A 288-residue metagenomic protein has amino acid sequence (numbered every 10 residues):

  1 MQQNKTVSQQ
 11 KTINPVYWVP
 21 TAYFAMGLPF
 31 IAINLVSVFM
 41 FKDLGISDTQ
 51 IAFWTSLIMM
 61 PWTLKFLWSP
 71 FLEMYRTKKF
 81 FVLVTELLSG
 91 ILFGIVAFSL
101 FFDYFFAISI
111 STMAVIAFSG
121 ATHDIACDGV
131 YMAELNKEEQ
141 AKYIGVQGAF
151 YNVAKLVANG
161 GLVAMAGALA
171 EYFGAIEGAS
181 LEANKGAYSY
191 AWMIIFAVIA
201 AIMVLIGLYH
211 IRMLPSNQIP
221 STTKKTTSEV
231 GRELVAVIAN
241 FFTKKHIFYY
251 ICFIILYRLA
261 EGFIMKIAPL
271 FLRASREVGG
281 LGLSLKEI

Functional and structural regions predicted by a protein language model:
Q2-I13, P215-I251, V278: Juxtamembrane intracellular "pre-TM" segments in multi-pass secondary transporters
N4-W62, F248-G279: Helix-loop boundary and gating motifs at the non-cytosolic
F24, L92, Y104-H123, L256: Hydrophobic core of transmembrane alpha-helices in multi-pass small-molecule transporters, especially MFS/SLC-type
P61-K65, A141-A170: Glycine-rich segments within core transmembrane alpha-helices of 12-TM secondary carriers
T63-T77: Helix-to-loop junctions at the C-terminal end of transmembrane segments in multipass secondary transporters
P70-E73, A97, F101, V157-S189 (+1 more regions): Transmembrane alpha-helix termini and helix-breaking/packing motifs in multi-pass membrane transporters
V82-F105: C-terminal ends and interior cores of transmembrane alpha-helices in multi-pass membrane transporters/permeases
A200-P220: C-terminal membrane-cytosol helix-exit motif in multi-pass small-molecule transporters
